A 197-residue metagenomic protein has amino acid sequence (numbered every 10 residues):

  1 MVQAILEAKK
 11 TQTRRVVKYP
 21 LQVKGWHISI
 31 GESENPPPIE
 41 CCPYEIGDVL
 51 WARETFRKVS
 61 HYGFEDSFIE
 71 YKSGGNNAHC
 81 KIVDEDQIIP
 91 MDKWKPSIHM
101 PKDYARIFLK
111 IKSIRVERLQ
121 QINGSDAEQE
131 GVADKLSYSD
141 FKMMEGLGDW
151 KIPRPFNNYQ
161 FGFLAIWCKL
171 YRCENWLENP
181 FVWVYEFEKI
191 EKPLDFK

Functional and structural regions predicted by a protein language model:
M1-K197: Secondary-structure transition motif
